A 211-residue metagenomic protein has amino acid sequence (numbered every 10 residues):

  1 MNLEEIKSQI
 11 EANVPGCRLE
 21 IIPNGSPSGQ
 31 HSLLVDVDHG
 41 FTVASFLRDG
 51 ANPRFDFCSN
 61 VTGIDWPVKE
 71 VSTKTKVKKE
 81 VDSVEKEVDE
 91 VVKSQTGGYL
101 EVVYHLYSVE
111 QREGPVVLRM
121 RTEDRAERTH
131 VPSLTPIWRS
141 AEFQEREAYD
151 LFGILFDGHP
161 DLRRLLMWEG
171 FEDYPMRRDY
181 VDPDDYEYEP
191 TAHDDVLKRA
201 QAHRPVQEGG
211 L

Functional and structural regions predicted by a protein language model:
M1-L211: Terminal low-complexity/charged segments
